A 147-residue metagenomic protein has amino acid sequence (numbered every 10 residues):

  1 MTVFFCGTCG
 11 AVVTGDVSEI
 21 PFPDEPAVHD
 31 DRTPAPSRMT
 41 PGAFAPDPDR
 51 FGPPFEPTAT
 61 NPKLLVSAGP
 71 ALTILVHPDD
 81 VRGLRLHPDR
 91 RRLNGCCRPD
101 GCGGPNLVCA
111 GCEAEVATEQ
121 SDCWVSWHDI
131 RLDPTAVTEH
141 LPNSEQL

Functional and structural regions predicted by a protein language model:
M1-L147: N-terminal pre-domain and mature-chain start segments
